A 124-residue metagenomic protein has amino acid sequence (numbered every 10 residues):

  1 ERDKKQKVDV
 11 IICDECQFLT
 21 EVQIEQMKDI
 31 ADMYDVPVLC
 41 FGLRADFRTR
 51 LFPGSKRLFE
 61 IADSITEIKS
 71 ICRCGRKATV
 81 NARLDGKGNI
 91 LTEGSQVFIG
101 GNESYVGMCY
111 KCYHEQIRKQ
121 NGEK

Functional and structural regions predicted by a protein language model:
R2-K4, Q17-K124: Replace "adjacent to P-loop NTPase cores in ATP/GTP-dependent enzymes" with "adjacent to NTP-binding cores
K5-V10: Short acidic/histidine-rich motifs immediately flanking catalytic phosphotransfer sites in two-component signaling
